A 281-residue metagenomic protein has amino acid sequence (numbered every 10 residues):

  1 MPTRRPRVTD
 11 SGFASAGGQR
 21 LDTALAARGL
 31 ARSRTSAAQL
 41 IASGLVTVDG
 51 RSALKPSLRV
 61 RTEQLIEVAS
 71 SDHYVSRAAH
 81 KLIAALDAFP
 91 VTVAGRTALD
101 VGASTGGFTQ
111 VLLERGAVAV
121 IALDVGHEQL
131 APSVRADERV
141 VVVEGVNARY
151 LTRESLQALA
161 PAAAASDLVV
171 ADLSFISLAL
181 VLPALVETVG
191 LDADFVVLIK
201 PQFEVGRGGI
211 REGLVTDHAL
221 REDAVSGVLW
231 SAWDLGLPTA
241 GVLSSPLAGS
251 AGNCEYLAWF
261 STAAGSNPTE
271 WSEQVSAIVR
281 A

Functional and structural regions predicted by a protein language model:
R7-Q64: A basic, amphipathic helix-loop patch mediating RNA/tRNA/ribosome contacts
V93-S104, L112: Conserved class I S-adenosyl-L-methionine
S104-T109, G126: Residues at the N-terminus of the alpha-helix immediately C-terminal to the conserved SAM/SAH-binding loop
V111-A119: Conserved S-adenosyl-L-methionine
I121-L180: S-adenosyl-L-methionine
A179-V196: A short glycine-rich, Lys/Arg-flanked "PGG" loop and its adjoining helix->strand segment in the class I
P201-D217: Short, glycine-/aromatic-enriched active-site segment of Class I SAM-dependent methyltransferases
C254, S261-A281: Flexible, glycine-/basic-rich loop-and-beta segments that form/coincide with the SAM-dependent methyltransferase
